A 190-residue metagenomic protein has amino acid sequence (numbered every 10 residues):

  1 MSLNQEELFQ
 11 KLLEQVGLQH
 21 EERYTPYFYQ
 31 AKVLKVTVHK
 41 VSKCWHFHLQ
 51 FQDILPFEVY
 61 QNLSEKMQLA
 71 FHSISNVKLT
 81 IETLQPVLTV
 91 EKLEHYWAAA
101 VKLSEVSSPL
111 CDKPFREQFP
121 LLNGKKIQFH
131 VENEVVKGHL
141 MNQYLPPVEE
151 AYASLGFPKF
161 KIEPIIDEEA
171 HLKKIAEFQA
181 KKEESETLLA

Functional and structural regions predicted by a protein language model:
M1-A190: Intrinsically disordered, low-complexity basic tails and flexible linkers associated with large NTP-driven
